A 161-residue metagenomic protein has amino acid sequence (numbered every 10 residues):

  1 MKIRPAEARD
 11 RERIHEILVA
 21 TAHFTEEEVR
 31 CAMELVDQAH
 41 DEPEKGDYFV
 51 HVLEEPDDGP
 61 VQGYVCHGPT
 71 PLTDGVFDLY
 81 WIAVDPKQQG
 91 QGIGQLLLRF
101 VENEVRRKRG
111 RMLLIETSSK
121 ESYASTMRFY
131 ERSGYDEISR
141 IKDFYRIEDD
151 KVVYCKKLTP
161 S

Functional and structural regions predicted by a protein language model:
M1-K2: Extreme N-terminal starter segment of soluble prokaryotic enzymes
P5-K87, Q95-F100, E104, K108 (+2 more regions): Acetyl-CoA-dependent GNAT
F24, D85, Q89, E121-S122 (+1 more regions): Glycine-/small-residue-rich active-site loops that bind phosphorylated ligands and cofactors
Y48, D149-V153: Short hydrophobic/aromatic beta-strand or adjacent loop that forms the aromatic wall/cage of a ligand/substrate-binding
G92: Conserved G/P- and acidic residue-centered "switch" motifs that form tight phosphate/ATP-binding loops in soluble
V105-S118: Conserved GNAT acetyl-CoA-binding A-motif
I115-T126, F144-E148: Conserved beta-strand-loop-alpha-helix junction that forms the acyl-donor binding cleft
F129-Y130, Y135: Conserved active-site tyrosine of GNAT-family acetyltransferases
